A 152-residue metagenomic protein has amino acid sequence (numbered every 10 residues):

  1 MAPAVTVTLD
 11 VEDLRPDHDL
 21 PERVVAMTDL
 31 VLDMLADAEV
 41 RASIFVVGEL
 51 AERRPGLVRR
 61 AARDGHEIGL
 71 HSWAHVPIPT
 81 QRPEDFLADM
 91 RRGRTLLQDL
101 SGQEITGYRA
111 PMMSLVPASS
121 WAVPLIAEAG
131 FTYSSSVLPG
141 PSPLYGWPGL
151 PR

Functional and structural regions predicted by a protein language model:
M1-G107, M112-R152: Catalytic alpha-helical scaffold of carbohydrate-active enzymes acting on polysaccharides/glycoconjugates
